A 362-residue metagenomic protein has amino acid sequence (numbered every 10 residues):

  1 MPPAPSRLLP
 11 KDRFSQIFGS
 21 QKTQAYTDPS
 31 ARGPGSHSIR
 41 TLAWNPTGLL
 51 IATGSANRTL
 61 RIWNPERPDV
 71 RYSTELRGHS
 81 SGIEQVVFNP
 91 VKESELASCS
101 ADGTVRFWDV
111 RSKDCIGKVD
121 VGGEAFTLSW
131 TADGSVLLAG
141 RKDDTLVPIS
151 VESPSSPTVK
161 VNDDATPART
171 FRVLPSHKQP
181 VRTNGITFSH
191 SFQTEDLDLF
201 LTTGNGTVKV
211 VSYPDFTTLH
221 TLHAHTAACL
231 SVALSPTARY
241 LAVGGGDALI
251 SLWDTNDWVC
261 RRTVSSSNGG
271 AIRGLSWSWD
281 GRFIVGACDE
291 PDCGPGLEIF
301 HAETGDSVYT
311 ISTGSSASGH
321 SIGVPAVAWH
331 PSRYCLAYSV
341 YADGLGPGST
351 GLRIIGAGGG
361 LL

Functional and structural regions predicted by a protein language model:
M1-L362: WD40-repeat beta-propeller superdomains and closely related acidic/aromatic-rich repeat-like regions
